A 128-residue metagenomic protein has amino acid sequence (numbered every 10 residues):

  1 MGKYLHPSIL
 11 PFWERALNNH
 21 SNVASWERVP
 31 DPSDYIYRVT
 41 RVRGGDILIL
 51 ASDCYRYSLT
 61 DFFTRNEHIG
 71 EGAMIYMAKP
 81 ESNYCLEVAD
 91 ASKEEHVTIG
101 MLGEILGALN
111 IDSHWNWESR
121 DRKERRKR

Functional and structural regions predicted by a protein language model:
M1-Y35: Acidic-basic catalytic patches of nuclease active cores, encompassing PD-(D/E)XK and other metal-cofactor nuclease
L10-E14, F63, A89, L106: Generic detector of well-ordered alpha-helical segments enriched in charged/polar residues, highlighting helical
P30-S52, W115, S119-R128: Phospho-regulatory, Ser/Thr- and acidic-rich intrinsically disordered linkers and terminal tails that flank modular
Y35-A78: Conserved catalytic cores of phosphodiester-cleaving nucleases, focusing on short active-site segments
M77-N83, G103-A108: Short beta-alpha junction loops
C85-E95: Short, aromatic/basic amphipathic alpha-helical patches
K93-R125: Charged, structured surface patches that assemble and position nucleic-acid processing machinery
